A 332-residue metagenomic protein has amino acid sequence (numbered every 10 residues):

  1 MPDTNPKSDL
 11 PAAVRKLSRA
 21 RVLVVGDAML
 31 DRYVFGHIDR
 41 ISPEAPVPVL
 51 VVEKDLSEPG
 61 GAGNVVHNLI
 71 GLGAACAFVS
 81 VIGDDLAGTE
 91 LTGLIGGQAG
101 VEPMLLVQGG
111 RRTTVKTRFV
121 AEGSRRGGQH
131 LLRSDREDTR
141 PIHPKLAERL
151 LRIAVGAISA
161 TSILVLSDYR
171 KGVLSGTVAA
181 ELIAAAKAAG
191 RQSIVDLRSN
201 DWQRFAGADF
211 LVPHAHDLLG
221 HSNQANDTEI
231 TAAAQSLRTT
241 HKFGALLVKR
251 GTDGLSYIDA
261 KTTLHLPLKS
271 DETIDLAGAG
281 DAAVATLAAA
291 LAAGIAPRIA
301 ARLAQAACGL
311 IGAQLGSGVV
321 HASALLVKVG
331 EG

Functional and structural regions predicted by a protein language model:
M1-K16, A184: Short coil-to-helix leader/linker segments, especially the first N-terminal amphipathic alpha-helix with its helix
T4-K7, V22, L30-V165, H321-A322 (+1 more regions): Conserved N-terminal subdomain of the carbohydrate kinase-like
L17, I158-S159, W202-A206: A short, aliphatic-rich alpha-helical micro-motif
S18, I70, K187: Anion (oxyanion) recognition and catalysis
L23-V25, R133, I163-V165, I194 (+2 more regions): Structural motif
A28, Y169, A282: Active-site metal-binding loops of divalent metal-dependent hydrolases
K171-T263: Conserved phosphate/ATP/ADP-binding segment of small-molecule kinases
G244-A245, K269-G330: Conserved post-catalytic alpha-helical subdomain immediately downstream of the catalytic base and nucleotide-binding
